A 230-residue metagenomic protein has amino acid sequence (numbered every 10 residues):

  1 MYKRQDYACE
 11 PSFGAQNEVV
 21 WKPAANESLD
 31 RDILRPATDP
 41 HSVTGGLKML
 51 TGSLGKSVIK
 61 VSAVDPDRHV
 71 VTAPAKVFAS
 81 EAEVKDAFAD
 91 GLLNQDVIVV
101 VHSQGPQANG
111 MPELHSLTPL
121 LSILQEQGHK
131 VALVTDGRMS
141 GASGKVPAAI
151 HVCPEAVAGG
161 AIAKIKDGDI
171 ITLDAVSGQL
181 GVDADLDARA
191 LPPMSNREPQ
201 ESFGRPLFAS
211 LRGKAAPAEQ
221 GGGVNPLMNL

Functional and structural regions predicted by a protein language model:
K3-K130, V134-A156, G160-L230: Catalytic or ion-coupling anion/metal-binding cores of large enzyme and transporter domains
